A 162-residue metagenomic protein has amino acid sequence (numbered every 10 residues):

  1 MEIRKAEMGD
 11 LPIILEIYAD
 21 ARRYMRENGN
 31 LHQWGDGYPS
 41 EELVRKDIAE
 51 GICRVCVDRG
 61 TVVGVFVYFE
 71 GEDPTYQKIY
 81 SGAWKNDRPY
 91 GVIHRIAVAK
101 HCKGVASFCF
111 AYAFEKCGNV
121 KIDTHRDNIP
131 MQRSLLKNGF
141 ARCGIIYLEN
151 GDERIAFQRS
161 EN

Functional and structural regions predicted by a protein language model:
E2-E16: A short beta-loop-alpha structural element at the N-terminal edge of CoA-dependent acyl/N-acetyltransferase catalytic
R22-E42: Conserved GNAT-fold acetyl-CoA-binding loop/helix
E50-F66: Conserved beta-hairpin
V67-A97, H101: Conserved acyl-donor/pantetheine-binding loop and adjacent beta-alpha core of acyl/acetyltransferases and related
V98, C102-E115, R133-K137: Conserved acetyl-CoA-binding loop-helix of GNAT-fold acetyltransferases
K116-D127: Conserved GNAT acetyl-CoA-binding A-motif
D123, A141-I155: Conserved catalytic-core motifs of GNAT/GCN5-like acyltransferases
D127-G144: Conserved active-site alpha-helix within GNAT-family acetyltransferase domains
